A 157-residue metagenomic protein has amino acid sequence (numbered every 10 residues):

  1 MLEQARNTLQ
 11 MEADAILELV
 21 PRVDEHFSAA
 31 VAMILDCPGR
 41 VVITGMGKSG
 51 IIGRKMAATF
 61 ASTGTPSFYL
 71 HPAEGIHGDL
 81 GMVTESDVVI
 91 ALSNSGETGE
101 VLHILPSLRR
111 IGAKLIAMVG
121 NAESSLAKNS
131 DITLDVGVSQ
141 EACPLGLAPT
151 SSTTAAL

Functional and structural regions predicted by a protein language model:
M1-D36: An N-terminal, well-structured beta->alpha segment
G39-M46, G50-L157: Glycine-rich phosphate-binding loops that contact phosphosugars or nucleotide phosphates
